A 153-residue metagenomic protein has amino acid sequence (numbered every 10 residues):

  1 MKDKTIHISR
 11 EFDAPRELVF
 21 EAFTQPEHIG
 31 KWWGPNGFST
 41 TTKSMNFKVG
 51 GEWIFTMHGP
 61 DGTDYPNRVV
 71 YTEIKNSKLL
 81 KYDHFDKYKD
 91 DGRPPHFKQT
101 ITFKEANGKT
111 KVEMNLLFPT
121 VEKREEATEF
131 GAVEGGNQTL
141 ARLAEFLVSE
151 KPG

Functional and structural regions predicted by a protein language model:
M1-S39: Hydrophobic ligand-binding cavity/cleft-lining segments
T5-H7, T40-T42, D64-V69, P95-Q99: Short, surface-exposed coil-to-beta transition loops
H7-D13, N46, T56, V70 (+1 more regions): Generic structural detector for well-ordered beta-strands
R16-E17, N46-K48, T72-L79, T102-K111: A short, structured loop/turn motif at beta-sheet edges
V19, I29, W53, Y71 (+4 more regions): Hydrophobic pocket/interface hotspot
T41-F85: Glycine-rich portal/gate segments that line the openings of hydrophobic small-molecule binding cavities
T42, L147-G153: Short, highly charged C-terminal tails/helix-capping segments
K89-E134: Beta-strand/loop substructures that line and gate deep hydrophobic ligand-binding cavities in soluble
